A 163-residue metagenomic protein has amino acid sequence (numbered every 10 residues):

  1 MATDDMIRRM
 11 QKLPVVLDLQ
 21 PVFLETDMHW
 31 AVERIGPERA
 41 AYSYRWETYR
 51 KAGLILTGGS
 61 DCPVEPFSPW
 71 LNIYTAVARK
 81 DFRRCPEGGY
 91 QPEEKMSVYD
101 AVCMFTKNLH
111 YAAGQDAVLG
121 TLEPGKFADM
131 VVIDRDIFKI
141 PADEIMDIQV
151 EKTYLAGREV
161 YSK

Functional and structural regions predicted by a protein language model:
M1-D4: Active-site glycine- and acidic-residue-rich loops that bind and position anionic ligands or nucleotide-like cofactors
R8, K12-K139, D143, I148 (+1 more regions): His/Asp/Glu-enriched, well-ordered alpha-helical/loop segment that forms or immediately abuts the divalent-metal
